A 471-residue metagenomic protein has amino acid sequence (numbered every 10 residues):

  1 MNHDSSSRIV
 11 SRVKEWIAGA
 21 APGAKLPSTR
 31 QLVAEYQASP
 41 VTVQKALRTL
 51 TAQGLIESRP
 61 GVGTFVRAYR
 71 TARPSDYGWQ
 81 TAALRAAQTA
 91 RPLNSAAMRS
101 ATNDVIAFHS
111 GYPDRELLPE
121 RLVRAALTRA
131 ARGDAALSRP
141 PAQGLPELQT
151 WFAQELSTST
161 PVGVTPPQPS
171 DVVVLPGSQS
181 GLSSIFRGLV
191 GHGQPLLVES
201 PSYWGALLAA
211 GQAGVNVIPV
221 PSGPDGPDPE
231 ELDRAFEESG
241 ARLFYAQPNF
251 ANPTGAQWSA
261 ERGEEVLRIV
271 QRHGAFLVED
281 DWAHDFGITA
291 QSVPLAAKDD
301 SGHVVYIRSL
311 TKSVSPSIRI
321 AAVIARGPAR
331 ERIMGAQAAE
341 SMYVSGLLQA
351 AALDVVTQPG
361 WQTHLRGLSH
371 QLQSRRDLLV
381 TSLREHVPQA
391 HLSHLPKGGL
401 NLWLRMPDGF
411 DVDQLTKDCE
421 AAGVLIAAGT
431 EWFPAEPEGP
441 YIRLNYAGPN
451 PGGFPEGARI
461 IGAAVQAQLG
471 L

Functional and structural regions predicted by a protein language model:
M1-T128, A338, V344, V356 (+9 more regions): N-terminal basic, amphipathic alpha-helical segments
E57-S58, H391-K397: Short beta-strand
A135-H273, D285-K298, L372: Conserved core of the PLP fold type I
V198, P219, E279, A352 (+1 more regions): Hydrophobic residues in well-ordered beta-strands that form the structural core
Q291-T311, E331-M334, I442-R443: Conserved active-site segment immediately N-terminal to the catalytic lysine that forms the internal aldimine
V305-E385, S393-H394: PLP-dependent aminotransferase class I/II
E431-E436: AMP-binding (ANL) adenylation modules
